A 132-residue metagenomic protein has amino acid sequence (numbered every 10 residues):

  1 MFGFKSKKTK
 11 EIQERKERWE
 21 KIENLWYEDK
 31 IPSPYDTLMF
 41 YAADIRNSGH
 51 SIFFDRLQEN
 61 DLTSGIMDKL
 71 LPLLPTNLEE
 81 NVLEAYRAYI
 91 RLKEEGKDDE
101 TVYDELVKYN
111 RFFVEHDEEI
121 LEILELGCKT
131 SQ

Functional and structural regions predicted by a protein language model:
G3-Q132: Extended, alpha-helix-rich binding/interface surfaces that flank or overlap catalytic cores and mediate recognition
